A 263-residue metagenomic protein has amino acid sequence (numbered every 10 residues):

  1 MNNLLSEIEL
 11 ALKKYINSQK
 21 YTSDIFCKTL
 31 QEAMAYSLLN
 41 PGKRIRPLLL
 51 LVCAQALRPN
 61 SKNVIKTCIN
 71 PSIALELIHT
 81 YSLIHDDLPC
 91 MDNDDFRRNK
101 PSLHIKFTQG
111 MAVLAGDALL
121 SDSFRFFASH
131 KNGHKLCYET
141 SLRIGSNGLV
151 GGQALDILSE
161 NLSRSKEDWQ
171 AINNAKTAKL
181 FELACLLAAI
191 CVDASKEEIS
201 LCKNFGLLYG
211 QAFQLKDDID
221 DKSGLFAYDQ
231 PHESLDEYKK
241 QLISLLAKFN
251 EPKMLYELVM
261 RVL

Functional and structural regions predicted by a protein language model:
M1-L263: All-alpha prenyltransferase/terpene-synthase fold signal
